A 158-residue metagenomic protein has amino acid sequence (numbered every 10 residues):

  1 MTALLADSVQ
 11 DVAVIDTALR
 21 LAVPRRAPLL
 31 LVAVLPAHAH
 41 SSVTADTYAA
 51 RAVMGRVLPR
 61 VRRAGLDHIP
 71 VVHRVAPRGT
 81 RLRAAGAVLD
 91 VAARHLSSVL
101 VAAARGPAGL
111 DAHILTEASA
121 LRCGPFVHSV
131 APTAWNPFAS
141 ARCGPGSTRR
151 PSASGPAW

Functional and structural regions predicted by a protein language model:
M1-A45, L66-V72, L121, A131-P132 (+1 more regions): Small/aliphatic-rich secondary-structure junction motif
D11-V12, L82, G109: Loop/helix-junction capping segments adjacent to catalytic residues or to phosphate/diphosphate-binding pockets
T47-L58: Short, surface-exposed alpha-helical segments at coil->helix boundaries
V53, R83-A87, A112-T116: Charged helix-capping and loop-helix junction motifs
P59-D67: Short helix-loop-beta junction
V72-A87: Charged docking surfaces used in two-component/phosphorelay signaling
D90-W158: Gly/Ser-rich helix-loop-strand patches that form or flank binding pockets for ribonucleotide-derived cofactors
